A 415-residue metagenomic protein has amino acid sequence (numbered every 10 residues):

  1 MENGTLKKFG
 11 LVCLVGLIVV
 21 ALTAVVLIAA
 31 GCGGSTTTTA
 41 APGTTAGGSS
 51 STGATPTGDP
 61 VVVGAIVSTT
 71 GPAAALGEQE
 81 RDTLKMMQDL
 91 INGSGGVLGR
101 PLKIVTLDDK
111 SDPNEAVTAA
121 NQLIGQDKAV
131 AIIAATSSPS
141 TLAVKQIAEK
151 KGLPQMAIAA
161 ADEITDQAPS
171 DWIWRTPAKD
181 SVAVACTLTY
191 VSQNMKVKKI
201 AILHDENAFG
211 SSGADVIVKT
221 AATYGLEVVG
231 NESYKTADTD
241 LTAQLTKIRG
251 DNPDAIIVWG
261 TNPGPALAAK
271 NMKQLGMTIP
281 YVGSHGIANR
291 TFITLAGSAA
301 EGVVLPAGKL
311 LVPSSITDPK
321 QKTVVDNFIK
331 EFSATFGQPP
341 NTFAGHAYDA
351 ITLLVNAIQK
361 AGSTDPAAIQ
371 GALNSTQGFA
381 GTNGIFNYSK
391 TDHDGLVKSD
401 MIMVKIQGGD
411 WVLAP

Functional and structural regions predicted by a protein language model:
M1-A29: Sec-dependent bacterial lipoprotein signal peptides
L27-P42: Bacterial lipoprotein signal-peptidase II cleavage site
T45, S50-S51, A75-D82, L90 (+5 more regions): Beta-alpha junction/loop-to-helix N-cap segments that form part of ligand/metal-binding clefts
G53-T57, V61-K85, L107-N114, T136-S137 (+4 more regions): Extracytoplasmic "Venus flytrap"
A116, T176-K199, S212, D240-T242 (+3 more regions): Hydrophobic alpha-helical segments within soluble ligand-binding/sensing domains
K128-N231, P280-L305: Extracytoplasmic ligand/sensor domains, especially the bilobed periplasmic-binding protein
A269-H346, D410-L413: Extracellular/periplasmic periplasmic-binding protein-like sensory domains
E331-A344, V355-D410: Segments of small-molecule ligand-sensing domains
